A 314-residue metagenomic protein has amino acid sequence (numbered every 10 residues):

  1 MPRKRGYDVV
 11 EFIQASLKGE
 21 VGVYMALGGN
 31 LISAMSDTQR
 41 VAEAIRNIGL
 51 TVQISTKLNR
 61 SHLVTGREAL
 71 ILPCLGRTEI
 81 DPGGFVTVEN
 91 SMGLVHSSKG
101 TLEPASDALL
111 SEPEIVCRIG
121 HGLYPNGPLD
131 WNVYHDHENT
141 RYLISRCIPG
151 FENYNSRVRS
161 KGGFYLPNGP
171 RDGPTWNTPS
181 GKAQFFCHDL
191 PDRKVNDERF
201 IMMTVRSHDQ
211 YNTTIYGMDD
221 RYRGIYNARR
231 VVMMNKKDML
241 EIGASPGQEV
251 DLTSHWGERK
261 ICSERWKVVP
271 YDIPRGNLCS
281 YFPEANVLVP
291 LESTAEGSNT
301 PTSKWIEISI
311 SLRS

Functional and structural regions predicted by a protein language model:
M1-E89, R157-I242, L252-T253: Extended redox/cofactor-interaction regions of prokaryotic respiratory oxidoreductases
T87-S97: Polyanionic/metal-chelating signatures
S97-Y154, M218-S314: Long, contiguous, secondary-structure-rich segments that constitute the structural scaffold of globular domains
